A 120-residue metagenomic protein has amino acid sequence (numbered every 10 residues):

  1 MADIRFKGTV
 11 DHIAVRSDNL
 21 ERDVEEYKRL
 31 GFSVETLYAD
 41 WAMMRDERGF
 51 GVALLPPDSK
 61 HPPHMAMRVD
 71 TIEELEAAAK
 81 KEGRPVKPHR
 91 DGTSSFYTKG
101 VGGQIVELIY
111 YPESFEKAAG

Functional and structural regions predicted by a protein language model:
M1-F6, K80-G120: Vicinal oxygen chelate
A2, A14, A39-A42, A53 (+4 more regions): A sequence-composition feature that detects small, non-aromatic residues
A2-G8, A14-G51: Core segments of cupin and vicinal oxygen chelate
T9-D18, P57-K80, S94-Q104: Vicinal oxygen chelate
L20, L37, E47, I72 (+2 more regions): A short, compositionally biased micro-patch
Y27, V34, L54-P56, E76-E82: Alpha-helix C-terminal capping segments
G31, A39-D40, K60, T71 (+1 more regions): Short glycine/proline-enriched coil/turn segments at helix->beta-strand junctions
F32-P63, I105-E113: Conserved short beta-strand elements that form part of the metal-binding/catalytic scaffold of enzyme active sites
